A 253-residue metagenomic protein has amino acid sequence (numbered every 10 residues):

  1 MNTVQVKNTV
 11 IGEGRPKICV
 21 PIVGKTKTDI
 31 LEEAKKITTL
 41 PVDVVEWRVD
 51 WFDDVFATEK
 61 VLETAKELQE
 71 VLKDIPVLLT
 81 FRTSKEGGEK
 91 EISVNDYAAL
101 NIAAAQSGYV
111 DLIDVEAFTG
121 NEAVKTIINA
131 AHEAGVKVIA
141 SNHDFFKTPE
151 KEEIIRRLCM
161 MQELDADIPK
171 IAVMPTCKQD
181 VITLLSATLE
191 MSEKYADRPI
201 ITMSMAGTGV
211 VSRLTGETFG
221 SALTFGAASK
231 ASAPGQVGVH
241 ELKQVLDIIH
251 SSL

Functional and structural regions predicted by a protein language model:
M1-Q5, K60-V61, T183-L184, A206-G207: Short amphipathic alpha-helical surface micro-motifs
M1-V10, S251-L253: Short, Lys/Arg-enriched, disordered terminal segments
N2-V4, G12-E133, H143-K147: Active-site beta->alpha loop and helix N-cap motifs at the rims of alpha/beta catalytic domains
T9-I11, L31, L223, G235: Generic detector of intrinsically disordered, low-complexity, polar/charged segments
I102, L112, A117-L253: Catalytic alpha/beta core domains of metabolic enzymes, predominantly
